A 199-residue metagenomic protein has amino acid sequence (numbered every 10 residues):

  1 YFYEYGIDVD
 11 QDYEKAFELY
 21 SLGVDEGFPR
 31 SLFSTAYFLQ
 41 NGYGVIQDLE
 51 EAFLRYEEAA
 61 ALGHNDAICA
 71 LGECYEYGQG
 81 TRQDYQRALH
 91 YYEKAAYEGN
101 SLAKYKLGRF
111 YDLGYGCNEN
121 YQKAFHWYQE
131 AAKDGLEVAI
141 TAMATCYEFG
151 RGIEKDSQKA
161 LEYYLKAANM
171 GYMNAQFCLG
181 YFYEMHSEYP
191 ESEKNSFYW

Functional and structural regions predicted by a protein language model:
Y1-Y5, L19, L32-N41, I68-Y77 (+5 more regions): Hydrophobic face of amphipathic alpha-helices that form TPR/SEL1-like repeat modules and related alpha-solenoid
Y5-Q11, D25, Y43-Q47, A61 (+7 more regions): Short coil/turn and helix-start
D12, G27, Y91, S101-A103 (+5 more regions): Short, low-complexity interaction segments enriched in Ser/Thr/Pro/Gly
F28, H64-D66, N100, L136-V138 (+1 more regions): Residue-level recognition of tetratricopeptide repeat
E148, Q158, L165, M170-Y198: Ankyrin-repeat and related helical/solenoid repeat scaffolds used for protein-protein interactions
